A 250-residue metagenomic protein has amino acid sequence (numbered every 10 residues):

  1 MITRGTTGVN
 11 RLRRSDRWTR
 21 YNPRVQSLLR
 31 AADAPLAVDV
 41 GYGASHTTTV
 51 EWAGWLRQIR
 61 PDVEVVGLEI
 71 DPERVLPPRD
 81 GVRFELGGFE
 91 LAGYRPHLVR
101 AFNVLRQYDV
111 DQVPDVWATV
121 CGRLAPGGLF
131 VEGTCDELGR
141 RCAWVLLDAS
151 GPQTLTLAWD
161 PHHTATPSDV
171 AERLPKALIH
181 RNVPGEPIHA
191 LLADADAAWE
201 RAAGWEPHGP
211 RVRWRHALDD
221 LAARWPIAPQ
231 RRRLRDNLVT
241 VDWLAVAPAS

Functional and structural regions predicted by a protein language model:
M1-P35, D39, A44-H46: Class I SAM-dependent methyltransferase Rossmann-like catalytic core, especially the SAM/SAH-binding loop
V38, Y42-A92: Class I SAM-dependent methyltransferase SAM/SAH-binding core
W52, G81-V82, V113-V120: "Short basic amphipathic alpha-helical interaction patches in structured regions
R95-P114: A short SAM/SAH-binding and catalytic strip from SAM-dependent methyltransferases
R106, P114-G127: A short glycine-rich, Lys/Arg-flanked "PGG" loop and its adjoining helix->strand segment in the class I
L124-G139: Conserved beta-strand signature within the Rossmann-like core of class I S-adenosyl-L-methionine
A143-W214: A conserved mid-domain beta-alpha-beta active-site/ligand-binding segment of alpha/beta enzyme cores
A190-S250: Conserved Class I S-adenosyl-L-methionine
